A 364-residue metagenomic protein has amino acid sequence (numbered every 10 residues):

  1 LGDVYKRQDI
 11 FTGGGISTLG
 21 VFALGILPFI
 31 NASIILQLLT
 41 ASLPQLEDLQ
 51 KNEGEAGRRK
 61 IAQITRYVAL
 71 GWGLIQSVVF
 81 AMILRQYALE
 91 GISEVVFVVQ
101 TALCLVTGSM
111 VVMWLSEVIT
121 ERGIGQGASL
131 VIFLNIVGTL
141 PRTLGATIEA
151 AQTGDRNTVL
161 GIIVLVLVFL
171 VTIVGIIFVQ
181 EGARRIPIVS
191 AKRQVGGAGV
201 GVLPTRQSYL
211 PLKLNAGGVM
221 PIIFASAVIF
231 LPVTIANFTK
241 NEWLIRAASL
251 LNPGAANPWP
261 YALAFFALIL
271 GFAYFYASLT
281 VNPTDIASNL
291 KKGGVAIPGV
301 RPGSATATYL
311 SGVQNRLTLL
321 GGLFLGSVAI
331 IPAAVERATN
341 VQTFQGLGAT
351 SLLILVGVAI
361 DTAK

Functional and structural regions predicted by a protein language model:
L1, L74-A88, L140-G145, S226-R246 (+1 more regions): Juxtamembrane "helix exit" motif at the C-terminal ends of alpha-helical transmembrane segments in multi-pass membrane
V4-Y5: Short, small-residue-biased leader/transition segments that mark boundaries at the very start of proteins
T18-A41, Q63-A81, A102-V111, S129-T139 (+5 more regions): Hydrophobic alpha-helical transmembrane segments of multi-pass integral membrane proteins
I30-W72, V200-P204, P283-L310: Membrane-interface amphipathic helices and adjacent TM-edge segments
L39-N52, S116, T120-A128, E181-G199 (+3 more regions): Juxtamembrane helix-loop transition segments at the membrane interface in multi-pass membrane proteins
Q45-E53, I83-Y87, G108-I124, R142 (+2 more regions): Membrane-water interface regions at transmembrane-helix termini and the short interhelical loops of multi-pass membrane
Y87-L89, S93-I124, L250-Y276, A338-K364: Alpha-helical transmembrane segments and their immediate juxtamembrane interface regions
S208-L323, S327: Helical hairpin unit composed of two closely spaced alpha helices linked by a short loop
